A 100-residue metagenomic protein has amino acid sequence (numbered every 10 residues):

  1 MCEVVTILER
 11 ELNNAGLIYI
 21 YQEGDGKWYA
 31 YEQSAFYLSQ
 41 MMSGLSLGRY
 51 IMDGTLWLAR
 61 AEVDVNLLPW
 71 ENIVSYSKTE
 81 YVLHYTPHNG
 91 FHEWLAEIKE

Functional and structural regions predicted by a protein language model:
M1-E100: Basic, polar low-complexity surface loops/patches
